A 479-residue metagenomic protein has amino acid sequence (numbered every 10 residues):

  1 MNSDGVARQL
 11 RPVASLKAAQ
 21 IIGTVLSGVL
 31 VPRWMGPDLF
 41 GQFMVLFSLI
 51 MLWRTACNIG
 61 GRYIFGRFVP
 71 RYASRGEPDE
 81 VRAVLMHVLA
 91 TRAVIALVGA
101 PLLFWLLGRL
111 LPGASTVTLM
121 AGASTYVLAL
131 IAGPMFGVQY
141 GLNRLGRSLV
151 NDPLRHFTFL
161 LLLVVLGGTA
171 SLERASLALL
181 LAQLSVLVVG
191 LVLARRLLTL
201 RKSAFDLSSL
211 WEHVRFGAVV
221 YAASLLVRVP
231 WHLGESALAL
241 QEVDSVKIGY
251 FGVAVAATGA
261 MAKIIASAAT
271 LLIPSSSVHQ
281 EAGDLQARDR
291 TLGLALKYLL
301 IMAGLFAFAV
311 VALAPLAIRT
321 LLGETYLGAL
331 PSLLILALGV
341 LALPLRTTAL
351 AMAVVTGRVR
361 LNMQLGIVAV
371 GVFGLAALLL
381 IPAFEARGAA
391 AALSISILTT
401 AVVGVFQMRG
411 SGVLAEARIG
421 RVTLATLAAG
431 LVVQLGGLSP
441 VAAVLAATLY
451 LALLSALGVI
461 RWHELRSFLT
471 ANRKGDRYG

Functional and structural regions predicted by a protein language model:
M1-V6, L172-A178, G190-H232, L271 (+4 more regions): Interhelical loop/hinge segments that connect adjacent transmembrane helices in multipass membrane
G5-Y63, A100, F104, T125 (+4 more regions): Signature of the first transmembrane helix
Q9-V25, R155, A178-G190, A194 (+3 more regions): Transmembrane helical elements of multi-pass membrane transporters/channels
N58-R75, G141, A254, T258-K297 (+1 more regions): Helix-loop junctions and terminal segments of transmembrane helices in multi-pass membrane transport/translocation
L107-G122, S245, G293, V311-P344 (+1 more regions): Interfacial segments at transmembrane-helix termini and the short loops linking adjacent helices
M120-A121, L149-L198, F216, I367-F373 (+2 more regions): Hydrophobic alpha-helical transmembrane segments
V127-N151, A337-V368, G410: Membrane-interface junctions at transmembrane-helix termini in multi-pass inner-membrane proteins
E416, Q434-G479: Membrane-proximal transmembrane or re-entrant/amphipathic helices at the cytosolic face
